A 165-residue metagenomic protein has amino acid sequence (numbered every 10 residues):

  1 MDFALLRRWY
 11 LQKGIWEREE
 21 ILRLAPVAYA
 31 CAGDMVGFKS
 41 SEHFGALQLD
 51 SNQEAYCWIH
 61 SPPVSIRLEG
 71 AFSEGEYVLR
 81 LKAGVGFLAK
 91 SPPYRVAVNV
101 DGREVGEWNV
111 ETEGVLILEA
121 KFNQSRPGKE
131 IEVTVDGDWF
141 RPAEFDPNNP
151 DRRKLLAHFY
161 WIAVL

Functional and structural regions predicted by a protein language model:
D2-E76, G84-S91, W139-L165: Glycan-recognition and processing domains
E76-V78, P93-R95, E130: Exposed beta-strand and adjacent loop surfaces of beta-rich binding modules that mediate intermolecular recognition
V78, S91, V110-T112: Structural signature of nuclease core domains in nucleic-acid processing machines
K90-R103: Short, surface-exposed beta-strand/strand-loop-strand elements in extracellular ectodomains
V100, V110, D136-R141: Predominantly extracellular/lumenal beta-strand repeat domains
V105-P127: Extracellular carbohydrate recognition and processing domains and analogous Trp-centered ligand-binding platforms
N123-G137: Noncatalytic modules at the cell exterior or secretory-pathway interfaces, chiefly beta-strand-rich lectin/adhesion
